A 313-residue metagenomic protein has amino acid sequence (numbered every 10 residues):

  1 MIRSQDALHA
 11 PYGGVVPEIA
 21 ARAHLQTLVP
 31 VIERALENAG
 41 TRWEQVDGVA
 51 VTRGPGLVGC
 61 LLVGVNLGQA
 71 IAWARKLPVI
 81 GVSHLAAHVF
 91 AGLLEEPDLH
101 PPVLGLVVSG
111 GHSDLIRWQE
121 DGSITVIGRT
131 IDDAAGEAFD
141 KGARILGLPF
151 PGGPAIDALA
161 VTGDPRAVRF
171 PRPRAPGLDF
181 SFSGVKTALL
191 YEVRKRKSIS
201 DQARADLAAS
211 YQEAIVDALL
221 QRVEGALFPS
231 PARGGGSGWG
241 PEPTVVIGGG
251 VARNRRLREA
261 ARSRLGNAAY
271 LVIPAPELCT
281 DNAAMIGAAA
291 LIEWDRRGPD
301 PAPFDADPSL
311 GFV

Functional and structural regions predicted by a protein language model:
M1-R233, G238-V313: Acidic, glycine-enriched active-site microenvironments
